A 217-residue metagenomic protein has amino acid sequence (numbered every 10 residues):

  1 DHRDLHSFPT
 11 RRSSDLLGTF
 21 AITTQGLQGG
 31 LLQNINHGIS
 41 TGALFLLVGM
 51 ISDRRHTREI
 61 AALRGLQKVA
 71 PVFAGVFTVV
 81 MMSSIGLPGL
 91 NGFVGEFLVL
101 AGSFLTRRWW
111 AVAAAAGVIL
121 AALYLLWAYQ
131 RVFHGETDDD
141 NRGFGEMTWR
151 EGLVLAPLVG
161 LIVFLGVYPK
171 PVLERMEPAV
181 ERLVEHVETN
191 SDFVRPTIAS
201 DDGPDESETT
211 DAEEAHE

Functional and structural regions predicted by a protein language model:
D1-S13: Short, small-residue-biased leader/transition segments that mark boundaries at the very start of proteins
R11-F20, V69-M81: Small-residue-rich segments of transmembrane alpha-helices in multi-pass membrane proteins, especially helix faces
L16-I35, A101-W110: Helix-coil boundary and interhelical linker segments in multi-pass alpha-helical membrane proteins
L17-I22, T41-S52: Membrane-interfacial alpha-helical segments at the cytosolic side of multi-pass membrane proteins
I22, L66-V76, T106-W110, W149-E151: Membrane-interfacial loop-to-helix junctions in multi-pass transporters
F45, G92-G102, L173-E177: Re-entrant/interfacial helical elements at transmembrane boundaries that shape and gate the permeation pathway
A70-V72, L125-E217: Cytoplasmic/organellar membrane-interface segments at the starts of transmembrane helices in multi-pass inner-membrane
R107-A128, L158: Alpha-helical transmembrane segments of multi-pass integral membrane proteins
